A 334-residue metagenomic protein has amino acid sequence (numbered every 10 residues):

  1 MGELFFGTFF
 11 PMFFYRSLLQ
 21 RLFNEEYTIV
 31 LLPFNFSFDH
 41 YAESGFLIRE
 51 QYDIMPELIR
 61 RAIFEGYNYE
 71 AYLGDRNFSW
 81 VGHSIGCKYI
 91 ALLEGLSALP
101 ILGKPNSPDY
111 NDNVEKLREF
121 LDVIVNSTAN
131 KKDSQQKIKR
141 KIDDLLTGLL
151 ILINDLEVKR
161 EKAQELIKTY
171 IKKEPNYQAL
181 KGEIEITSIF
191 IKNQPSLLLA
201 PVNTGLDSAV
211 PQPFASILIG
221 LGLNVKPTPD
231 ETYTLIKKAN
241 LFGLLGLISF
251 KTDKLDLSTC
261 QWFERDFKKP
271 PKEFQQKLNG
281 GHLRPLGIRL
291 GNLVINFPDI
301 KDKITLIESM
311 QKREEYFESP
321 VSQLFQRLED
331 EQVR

Functional and structural regions predicted by a protein language model:
M1-S37: Short, surface-exposed "cap/lid" segments of acyl-processing enzymes
F5-F9, S37-F38, G86-C87, V202-L206 (+1 more regions): Short acidic, S/G/P-rich loop/turn micro-motifs used as interaction or catalytic elements
F10-P11, D39-I48, F317: Phosphate/oxyanion-binding active-site loops and adjacent basic polyanion-contact surfaces
V30, S79, P195-L197, G246-I248 (+1 more regions): Hydrophobic/aromatic beta-strand patches that form the interior of the parallel beta-sheet core in alpha/beta enzyme
F46-R76: Conserved acidic catalytic loop of the alpha/beta-hydrolase fold
Y67-D230, K238: Primarily recognizes the serine-hydrolase "nucleophile elbow" in alpha/beta-hydrolase and SGNH/GDSL folds
N203, S208-R334: C-terminal catalytic-base region of ester-bond hydrolases, centering on the histidine of the charge-relay
